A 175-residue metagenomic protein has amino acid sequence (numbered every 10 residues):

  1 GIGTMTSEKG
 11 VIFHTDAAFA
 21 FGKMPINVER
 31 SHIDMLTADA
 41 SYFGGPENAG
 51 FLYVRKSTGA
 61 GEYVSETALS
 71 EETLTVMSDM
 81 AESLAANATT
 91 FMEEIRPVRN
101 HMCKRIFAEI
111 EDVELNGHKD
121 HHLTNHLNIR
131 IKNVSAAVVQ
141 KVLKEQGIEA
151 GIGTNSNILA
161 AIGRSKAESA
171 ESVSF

Functional and structural regions predicted by a protein language model:
G1, G10-F43: Conserved PLP phosphate-binding loop immediately N-terminal to the Schiff-base lysine helix in PLP-dependent enzymes
E8-K9, Q146: Helix C-cap/helix->beta junction micro-motif
R30-D79: Active-site PLP attachment segment
L36-T37, D112-N116, I148-I152: A short linear hydrophobic-aromatic micro-motif
T73, M77-K104, E114-L123: Structural signature of PLP-dependent enzymes
E109, N116-H126, L143-K144: Active-site pocket-lining segment
N125-S174: Conserved C-terminal alpha-helix-loop-beta "cap" of PLP-dependent enzymes that closes/shapes the active-site mouth
